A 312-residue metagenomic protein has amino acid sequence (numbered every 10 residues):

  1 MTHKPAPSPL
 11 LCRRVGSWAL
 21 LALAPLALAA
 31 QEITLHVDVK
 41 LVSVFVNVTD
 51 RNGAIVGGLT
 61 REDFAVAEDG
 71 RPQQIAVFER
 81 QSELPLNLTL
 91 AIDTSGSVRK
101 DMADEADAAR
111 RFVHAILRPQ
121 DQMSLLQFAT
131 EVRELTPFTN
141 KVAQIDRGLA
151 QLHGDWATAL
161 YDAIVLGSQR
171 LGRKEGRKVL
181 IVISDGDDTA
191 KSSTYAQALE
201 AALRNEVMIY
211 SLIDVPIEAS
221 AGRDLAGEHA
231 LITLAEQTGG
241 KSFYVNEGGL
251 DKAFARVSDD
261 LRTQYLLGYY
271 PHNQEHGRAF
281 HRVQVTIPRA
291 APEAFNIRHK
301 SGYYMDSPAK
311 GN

Functional and structural regions predicted by a protein language model:
M1-C12: N-terminal secretory signal peptides that target proteins for export/translocation
R14-A27: Bacterial N-terminal signal peptides
A30-N312: Scaffold/interface architecture of coatomer-like assemblies
